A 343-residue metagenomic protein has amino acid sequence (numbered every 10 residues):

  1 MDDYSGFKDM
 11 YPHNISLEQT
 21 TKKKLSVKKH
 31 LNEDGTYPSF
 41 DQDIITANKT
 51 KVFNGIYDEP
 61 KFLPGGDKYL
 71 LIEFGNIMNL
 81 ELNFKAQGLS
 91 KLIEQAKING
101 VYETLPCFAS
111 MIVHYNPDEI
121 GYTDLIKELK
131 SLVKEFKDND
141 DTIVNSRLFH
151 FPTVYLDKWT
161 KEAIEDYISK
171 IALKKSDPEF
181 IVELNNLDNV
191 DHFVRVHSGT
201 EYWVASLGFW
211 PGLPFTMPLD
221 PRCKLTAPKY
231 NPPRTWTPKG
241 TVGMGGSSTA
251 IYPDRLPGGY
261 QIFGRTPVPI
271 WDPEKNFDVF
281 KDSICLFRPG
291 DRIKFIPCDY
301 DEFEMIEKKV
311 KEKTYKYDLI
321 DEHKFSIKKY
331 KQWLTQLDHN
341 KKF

Functional and structural regions predicted by a protein language model:
M1-F343: Glycine-rich active-site loops that engage anionic ligands at enzyme catalytic sites
